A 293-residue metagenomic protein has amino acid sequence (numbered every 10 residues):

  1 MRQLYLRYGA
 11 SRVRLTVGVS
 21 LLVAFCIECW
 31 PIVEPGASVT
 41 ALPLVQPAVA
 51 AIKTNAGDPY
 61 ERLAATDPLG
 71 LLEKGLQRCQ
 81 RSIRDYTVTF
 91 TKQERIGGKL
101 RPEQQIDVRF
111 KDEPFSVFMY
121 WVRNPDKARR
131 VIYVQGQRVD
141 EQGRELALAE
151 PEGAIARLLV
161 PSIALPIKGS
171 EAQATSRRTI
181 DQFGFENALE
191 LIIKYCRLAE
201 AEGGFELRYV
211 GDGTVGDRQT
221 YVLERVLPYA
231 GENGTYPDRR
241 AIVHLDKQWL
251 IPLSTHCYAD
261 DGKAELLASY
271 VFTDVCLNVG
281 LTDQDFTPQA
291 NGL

Functional and structural regions predicted by a protein language model:
R2, A10-T16, S20-T91, R95-E103 (+5 more regions): N-terminal leader/targeting segments and the immediate start of mature chains
Q3, Q46, Q77-Q80, Q93 (+9 more regions): Residue-identity detector for glutamine
V13-L15, G97, V122-N124, R144-E145 (+2 more regions): Gly/Pro-enriched, hydrophobic low-complexity segments that function as extracytoplasmic propeptides/linkers
I32, T40-A51, K99, Q105-N187 (+1 more regions): An acidic-aromatic
T89, R109, Y120, I132-V134 (+3 more regions): Residues in well-ordered beta-strands of folded domains
